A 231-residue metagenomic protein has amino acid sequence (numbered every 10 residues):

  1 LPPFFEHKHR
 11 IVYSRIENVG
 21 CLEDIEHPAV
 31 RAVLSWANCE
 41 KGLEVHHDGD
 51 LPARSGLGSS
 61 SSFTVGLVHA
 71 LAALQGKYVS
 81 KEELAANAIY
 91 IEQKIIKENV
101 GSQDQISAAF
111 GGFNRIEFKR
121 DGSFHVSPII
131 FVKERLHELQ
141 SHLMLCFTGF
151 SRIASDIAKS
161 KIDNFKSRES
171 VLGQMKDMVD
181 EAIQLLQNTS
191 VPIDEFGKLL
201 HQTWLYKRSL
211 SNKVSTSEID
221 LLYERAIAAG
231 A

Functional and structural regions predicted by a protein language model:
P2-C39, D48, L71-L74, S80 (+2 more regions): C-terminal nucleotide
L22-D24, G56-S59: Short, solvent-exposed loop/turn segments at secondary-structure boundaries
G42-E44: Residues at or immediately flanking beta-strands
H46-H47, S60: Helix-to-disorder regulatory junctions
G49-S55: Short pre-catalytic strand/loop immediately N-terminal to key active-site residues, enriched for Gly-Thr
L57-K77, K81: DPxDG-like acidic metal-binding loop motif
